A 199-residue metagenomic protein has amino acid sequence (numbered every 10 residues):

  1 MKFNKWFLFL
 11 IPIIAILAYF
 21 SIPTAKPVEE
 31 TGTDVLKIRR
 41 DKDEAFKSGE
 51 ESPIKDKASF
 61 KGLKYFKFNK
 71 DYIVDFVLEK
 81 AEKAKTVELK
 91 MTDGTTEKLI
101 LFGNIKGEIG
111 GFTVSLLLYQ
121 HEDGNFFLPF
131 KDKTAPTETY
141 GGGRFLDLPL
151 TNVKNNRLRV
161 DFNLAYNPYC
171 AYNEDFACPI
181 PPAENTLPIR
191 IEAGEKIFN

Functional and structural regions predicted by a protein language model:
W6-S21: Hydrophobic membrane-insertion alpha-helices, especially the h-region of bacterial N-terminal signal peptides
T24-K37: Ser/Thr/Pro/Gly-rich low-complexity linker/stalk segments immediately outside membranes or between
R39-E97, L101: N-terminal secretory signal peptides
L78, Q120-E122, F130-T134, F162-Y166 (+1 more regions): A mature extracytoplasmic/lumenal domain signature
E82-G143: Mid-length scaffold segments of soluble, non-membrane domains
D132-Y166: Acidic, glycine-rich flexible loop segments
C170-N199: C-terminal partner/receptor-binding element of secreted or periplasmic proteins
